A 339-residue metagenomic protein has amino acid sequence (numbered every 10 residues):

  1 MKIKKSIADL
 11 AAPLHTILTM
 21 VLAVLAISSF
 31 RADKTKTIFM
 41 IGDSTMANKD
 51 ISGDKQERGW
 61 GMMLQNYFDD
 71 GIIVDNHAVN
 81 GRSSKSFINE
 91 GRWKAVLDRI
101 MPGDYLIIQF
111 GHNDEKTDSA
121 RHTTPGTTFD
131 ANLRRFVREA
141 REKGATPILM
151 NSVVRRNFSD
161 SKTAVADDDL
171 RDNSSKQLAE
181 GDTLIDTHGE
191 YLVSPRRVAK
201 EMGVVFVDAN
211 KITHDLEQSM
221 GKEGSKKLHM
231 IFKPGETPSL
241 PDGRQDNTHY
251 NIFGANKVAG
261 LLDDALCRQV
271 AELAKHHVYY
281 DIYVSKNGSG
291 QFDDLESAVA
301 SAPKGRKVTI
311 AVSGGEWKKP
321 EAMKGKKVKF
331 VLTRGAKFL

Functional and structural regions predicted by a protein language model:
M1, D33, G91-I252, N256 (+2 more regions): Alpha-helical cap/lid subdomain in secreted, periplasmic, or secretory-pathway luminal O-acyl-processing enzymes
I3-L18: Bacterial N-terminal signal peptides that target proteins for export
H15, L25-T35: Bacterial Sec-dependent signal peptides at the C-terminal "C-region" and cleavage site
R31-A78, K94-L106: Serine-esterase "nucleophile elbow" of acetyl-processing enzymes
S44, H112, G315: Active-site metal-binding loops of divalent metal-dependent hydrolases
M46-I51, S84-S86, Q291-F292: Short, solvent-exposed loop/turn elements at domain surfaces
Y279-S285: Short aromatic-glycine-(Arg/Gly/Cys) micro-motifs in beta-strand/loop hairpins
S289-F292, R306-L339: N-terminal extracellular ligand-recognition/capping segment immediately after the signal peptide
